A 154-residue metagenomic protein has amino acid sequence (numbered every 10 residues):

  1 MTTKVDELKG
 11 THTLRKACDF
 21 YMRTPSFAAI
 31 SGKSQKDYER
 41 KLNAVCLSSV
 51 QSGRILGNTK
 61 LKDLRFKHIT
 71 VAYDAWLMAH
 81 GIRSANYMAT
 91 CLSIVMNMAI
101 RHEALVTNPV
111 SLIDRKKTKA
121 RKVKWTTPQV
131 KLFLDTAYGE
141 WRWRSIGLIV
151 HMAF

Functional and structural regions predicted by a protein language model:
K4-D6, T11-A79, V95-N97, R101: Basic/aromatic-enriched alpha-helical hairpins
G10, L14, S34, Y38 (+3 more regions): Hydrophobic (often cysteine-bearing) scaffold residues that line and stabilize catalytic clefts of nucleotide/cofactor
R40, D74, T90, D114-R115: Short amphipathic alpha-helical surface patches that mediate protein-protein
I82, N86-M88, R101, L105-V106 (+1 more regions): Basic, Lys/Arg- and aromatic-enriched nucleic-acid-binding interface segment
